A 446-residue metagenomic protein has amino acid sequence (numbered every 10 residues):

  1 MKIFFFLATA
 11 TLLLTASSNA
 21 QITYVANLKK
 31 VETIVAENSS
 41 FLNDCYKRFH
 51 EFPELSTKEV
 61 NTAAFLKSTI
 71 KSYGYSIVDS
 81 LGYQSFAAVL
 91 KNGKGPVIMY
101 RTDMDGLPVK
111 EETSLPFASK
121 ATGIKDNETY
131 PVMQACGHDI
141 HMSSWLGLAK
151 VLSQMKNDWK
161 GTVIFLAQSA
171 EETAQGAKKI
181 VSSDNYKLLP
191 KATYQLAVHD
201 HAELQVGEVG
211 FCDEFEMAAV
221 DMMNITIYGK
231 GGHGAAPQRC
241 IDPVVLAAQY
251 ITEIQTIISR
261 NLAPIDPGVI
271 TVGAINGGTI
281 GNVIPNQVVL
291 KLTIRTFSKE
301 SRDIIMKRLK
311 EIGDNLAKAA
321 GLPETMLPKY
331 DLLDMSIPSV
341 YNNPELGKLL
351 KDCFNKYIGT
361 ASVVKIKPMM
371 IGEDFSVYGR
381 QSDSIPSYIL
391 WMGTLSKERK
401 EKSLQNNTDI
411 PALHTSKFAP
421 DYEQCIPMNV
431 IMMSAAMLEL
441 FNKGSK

Functional and structural regions predicted by a protein language model:
M1-T23: Bacterial Sec-dependent N-terminal signal peptides
Q21-Q134, S143-K160: Acidic/His- and Gly-rich active-site-bordering loop/insert found across diverse amide/peptide-bond hydrolases
I22, A248-K446: Metal-dependent amide/peptide-bond hydrolase catalytic core, centered on the "pita-bread" metallohydrolase fold
A36-S40, P53-A64, D139, S143 (+5 more regions): Soluble non-cytosolic domains of exported or imported proteins
F49, A88, Y100, H138 (+8 more regions): Divalent metal-coordination and catalytic microenvironments
I124-Y130, D139-I140, M155-A274, T279-V283: Histidine/acidic-residue-rich, glycine-tolerant segments that coordinate divalent metal ions
N127-C136, S416-Q424: Short pre-catalytic strand/loop immediately N-terminal to key active-site residues, enriched for Gly-Thr
